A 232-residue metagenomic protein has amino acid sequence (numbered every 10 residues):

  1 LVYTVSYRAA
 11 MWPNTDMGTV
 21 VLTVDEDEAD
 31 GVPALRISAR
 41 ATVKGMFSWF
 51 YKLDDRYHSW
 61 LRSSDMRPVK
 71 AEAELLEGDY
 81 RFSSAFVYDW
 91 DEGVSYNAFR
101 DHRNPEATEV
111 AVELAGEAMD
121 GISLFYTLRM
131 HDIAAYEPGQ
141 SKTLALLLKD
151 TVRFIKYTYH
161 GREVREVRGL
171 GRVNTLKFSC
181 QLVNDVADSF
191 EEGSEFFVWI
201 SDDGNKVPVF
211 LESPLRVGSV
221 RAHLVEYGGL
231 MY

Functional and structural regions predicted by a protein language model:
L1-W90, D132-Y232: Acidic, serine/threonine-rich low-complexity disordered tracts
W90-T151: Active-site/ligand-binding surface loops and adjacent short beta/alpha elements that line catalytic pockets across
